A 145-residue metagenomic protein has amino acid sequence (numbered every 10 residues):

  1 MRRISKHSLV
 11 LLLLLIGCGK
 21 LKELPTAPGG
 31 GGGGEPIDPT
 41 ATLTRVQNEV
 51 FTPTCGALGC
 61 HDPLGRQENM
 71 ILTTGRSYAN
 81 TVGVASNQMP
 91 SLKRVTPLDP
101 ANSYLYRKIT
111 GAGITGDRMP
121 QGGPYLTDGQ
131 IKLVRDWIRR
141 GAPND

Functional and structural regions predicted by a protein language model:
M1-A41, R135-D145: Post-cleavage N-terminal segment of exported redox proteins
E23-E35, P39, T44-D128, K132: Solvent-exposed helix-loop boundary motif
